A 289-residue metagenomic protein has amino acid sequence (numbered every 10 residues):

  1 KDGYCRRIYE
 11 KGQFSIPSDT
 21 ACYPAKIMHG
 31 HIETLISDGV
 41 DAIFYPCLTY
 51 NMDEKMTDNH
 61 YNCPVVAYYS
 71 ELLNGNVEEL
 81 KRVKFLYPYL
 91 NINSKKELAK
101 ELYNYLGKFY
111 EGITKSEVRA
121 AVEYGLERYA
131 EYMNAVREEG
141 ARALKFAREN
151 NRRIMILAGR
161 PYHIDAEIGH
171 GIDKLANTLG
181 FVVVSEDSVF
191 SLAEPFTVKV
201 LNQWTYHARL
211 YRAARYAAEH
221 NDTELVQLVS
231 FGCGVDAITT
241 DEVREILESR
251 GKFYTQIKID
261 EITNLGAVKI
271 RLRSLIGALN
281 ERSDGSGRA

Functional and structural regions predicted by a protein language model:
K1-A289: An N-terminal assembly and electron-transfer interface module characteristic of large anaerobic redox and radical
